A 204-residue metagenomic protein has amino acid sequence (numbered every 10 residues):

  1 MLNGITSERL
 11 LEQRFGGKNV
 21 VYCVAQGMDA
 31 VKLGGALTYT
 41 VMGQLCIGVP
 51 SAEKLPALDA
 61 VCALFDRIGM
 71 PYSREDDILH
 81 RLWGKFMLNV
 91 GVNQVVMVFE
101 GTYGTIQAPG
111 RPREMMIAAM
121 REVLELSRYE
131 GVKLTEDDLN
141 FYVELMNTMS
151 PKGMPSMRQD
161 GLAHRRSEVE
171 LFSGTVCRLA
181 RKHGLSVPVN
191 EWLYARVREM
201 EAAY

Functional and structural regions predicted by a protein language model:
M1-A36: Rossmann-like NAD(P)(H) cofactor-binding subdomain of soluble oxidoreductases
L2, L33, V41, C46 (+2 more regions): Short glycine/serine/threonine-biased micro-segments
R14-V21, G34-E136: Internal alpha-helical scaffold of NAD(P)-dependent oxidoreductase catalytic cores
P56, D66, M115-Y204: NAD(P)-dependent Rossmann-like dehydrogenase/reductase catalytic/cofactor-binding core
